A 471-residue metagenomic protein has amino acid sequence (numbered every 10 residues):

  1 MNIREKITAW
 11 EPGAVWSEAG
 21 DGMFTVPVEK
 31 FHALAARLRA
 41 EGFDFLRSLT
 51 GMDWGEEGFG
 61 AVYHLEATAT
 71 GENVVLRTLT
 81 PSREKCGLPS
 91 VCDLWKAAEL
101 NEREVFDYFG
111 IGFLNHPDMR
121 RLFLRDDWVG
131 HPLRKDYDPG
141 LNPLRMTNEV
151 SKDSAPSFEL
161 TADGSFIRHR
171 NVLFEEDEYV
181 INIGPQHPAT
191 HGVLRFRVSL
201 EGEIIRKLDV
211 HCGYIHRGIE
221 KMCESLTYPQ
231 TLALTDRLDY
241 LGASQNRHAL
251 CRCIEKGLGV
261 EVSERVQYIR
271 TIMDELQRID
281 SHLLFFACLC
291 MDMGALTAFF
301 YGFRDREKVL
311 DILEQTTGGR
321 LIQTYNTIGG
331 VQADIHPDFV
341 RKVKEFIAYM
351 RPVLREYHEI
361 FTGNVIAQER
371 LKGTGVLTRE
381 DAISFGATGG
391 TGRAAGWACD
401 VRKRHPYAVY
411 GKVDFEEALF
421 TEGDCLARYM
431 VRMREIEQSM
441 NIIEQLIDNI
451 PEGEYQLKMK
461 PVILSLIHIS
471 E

Functional and structural regions predicted by a protein language model:
M1-I204, S281, G363-G375, A382 (+3 more regions): Terminal low-complexity/charged segments
A19-D21, S48-A61, R120-R125, R265-I279 (+2 more regions): Short, glycine/charge-rich beta-strand/loop segments that flank catalytic centers and engage negatively charged groups
L79-L94, L234-T235, E255-T271, F285-A298 (+1 more regions): Short acidic, glycine/Ser/Thr-rich loop/turn "cap" segments at secondary-structure junctions
S82-K96, D239, A418-R432: Short histidine-centered catalytic/ligand-binding loop motif
F106, R247-E255, M273, Q277-D280 (+2 more regions): Predominant activation on well-ordered alpha-helical scaffold segments within soluble catalytic domains
I183-A287, D292, E314, G389-A418: Active-site- and interface-proximal helix/loop "cap" or "latch" segments in soluble metabolic and energy-transducing
M291-I463: Aromatic-residue-lined binding/catalytic grooves and analogous aromatic/hydrophobic interfacial grooves in multimeric
L464-E471: Residue-level detector of conserved catalytic or cofactor/ligand-binding positions in enzyme active sites
